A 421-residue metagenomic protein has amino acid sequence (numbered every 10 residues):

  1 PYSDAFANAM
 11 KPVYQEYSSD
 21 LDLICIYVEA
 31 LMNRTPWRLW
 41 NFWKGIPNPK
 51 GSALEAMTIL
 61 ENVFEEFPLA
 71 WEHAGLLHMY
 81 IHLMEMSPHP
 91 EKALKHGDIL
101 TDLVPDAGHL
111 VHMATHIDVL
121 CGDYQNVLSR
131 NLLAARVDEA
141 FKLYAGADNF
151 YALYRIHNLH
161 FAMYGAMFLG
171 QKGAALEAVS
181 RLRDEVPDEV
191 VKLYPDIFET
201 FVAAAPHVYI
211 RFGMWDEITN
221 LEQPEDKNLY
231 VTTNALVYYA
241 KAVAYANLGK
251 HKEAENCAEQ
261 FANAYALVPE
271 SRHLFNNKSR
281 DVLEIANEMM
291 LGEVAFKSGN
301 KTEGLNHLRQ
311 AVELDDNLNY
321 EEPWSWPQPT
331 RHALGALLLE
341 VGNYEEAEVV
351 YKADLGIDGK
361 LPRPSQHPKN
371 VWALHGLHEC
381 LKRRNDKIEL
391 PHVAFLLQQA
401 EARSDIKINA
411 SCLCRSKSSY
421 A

Functional and structural regions predicted by a protein language model:
Y2, S19-D22, I26, S52 (+11 more regions): Structural signature of alpha-solenoid helical repeat junctions
Y14-E16, F64-L69, D98-D106, R136-V137 (+8 more regions): Solenoid-like repeat scaffolds
I26, M79, M113, L120 (+8 more regions): "A position-specific structural signal for the A-helix of alpha-solenoid helical repeats
L31, L83-M84, D118, A166 (+5 more regions): Residue at a conserved register position within TPR or TPR-like alpha-solenoid repeats
V119, L128-E139, A166-D184, E255-A266 (+3 more regions): TPR/TPR-like (Sel1-like) alpha-helical repeat modules
